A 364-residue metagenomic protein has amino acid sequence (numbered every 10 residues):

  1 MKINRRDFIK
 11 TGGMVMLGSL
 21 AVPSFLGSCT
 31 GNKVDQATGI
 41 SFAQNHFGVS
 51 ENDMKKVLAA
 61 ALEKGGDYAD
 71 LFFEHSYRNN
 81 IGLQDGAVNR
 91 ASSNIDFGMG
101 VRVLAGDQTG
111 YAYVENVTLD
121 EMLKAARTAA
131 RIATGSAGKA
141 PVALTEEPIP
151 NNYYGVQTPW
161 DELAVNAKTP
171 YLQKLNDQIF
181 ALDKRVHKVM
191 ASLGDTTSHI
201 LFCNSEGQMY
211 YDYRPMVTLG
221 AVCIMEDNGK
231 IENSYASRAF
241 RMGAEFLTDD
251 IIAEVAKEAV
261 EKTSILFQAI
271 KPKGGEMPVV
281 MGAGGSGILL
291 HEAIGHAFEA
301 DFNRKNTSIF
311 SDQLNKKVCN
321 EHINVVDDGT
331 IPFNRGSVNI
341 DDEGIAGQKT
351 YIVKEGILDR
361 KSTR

Functional and structural regions predicted by a protein language model:
K2-I345, K354-I357: Active-site bordering "gate/hinge" segments that shape substrate access to catalytic or cofactor-binding pockets
T350: Extracytoplasmic/periplasmic cell wall- or extracellular glycan-interacting regions that localize and scaffold envelope
T363: Conserved small/polar residues in nucleotide/adenosyl-binding loops
